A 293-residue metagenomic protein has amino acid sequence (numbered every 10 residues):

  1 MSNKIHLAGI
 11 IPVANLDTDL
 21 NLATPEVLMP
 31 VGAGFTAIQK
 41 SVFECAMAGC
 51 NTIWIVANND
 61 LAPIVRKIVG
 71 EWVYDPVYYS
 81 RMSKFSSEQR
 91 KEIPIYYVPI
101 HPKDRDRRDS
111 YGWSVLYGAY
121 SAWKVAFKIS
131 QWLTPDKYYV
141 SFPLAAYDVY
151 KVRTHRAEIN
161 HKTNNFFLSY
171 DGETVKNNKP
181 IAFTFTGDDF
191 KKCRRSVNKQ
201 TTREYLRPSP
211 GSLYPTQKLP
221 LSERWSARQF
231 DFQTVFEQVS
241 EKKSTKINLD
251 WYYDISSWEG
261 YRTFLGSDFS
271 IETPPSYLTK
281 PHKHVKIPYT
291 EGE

Functional and structural regions predicted by a protein language model:
M1-K4, F85, F127, K137 (+2 more regions): N-terminal donor/sugar-recognition subdomains of glycan-related enzymes, prototypically the membrane-proximal stem
M1-K84, H284-E293: N-terminal glycine-rich phosphate-binding loop and ensuing alpha1 helix
H6-I11, N51-I55, I95, K137-Y138 (+2 more regions): Hydrophobic beta-strand segments of well-ordered beta-sheets in folded domains
E26-P30, K103-S110, Y253: Pocket-edge positions in alpha/beta enzyme catalytic cores
F43, Y120-W123, E259: Short glycine/serine- and small hydrophobic-enriched flexible loop segments
L61-A62, A146, W258: Alpha-helix N-cap/helix-start and coil->helix boundary motif
D75, M82-V197: Conserved beta-loop-beta/alpha segment of the NTase-like Rossmann-fold superfamily that binds/positions NTPs
S130-W132, K151, R156-H161, G172-G292: Catalytic-core segments of class I nucleotidyltransferases/pyrophosphorylases that form NMP-activated intermediates
